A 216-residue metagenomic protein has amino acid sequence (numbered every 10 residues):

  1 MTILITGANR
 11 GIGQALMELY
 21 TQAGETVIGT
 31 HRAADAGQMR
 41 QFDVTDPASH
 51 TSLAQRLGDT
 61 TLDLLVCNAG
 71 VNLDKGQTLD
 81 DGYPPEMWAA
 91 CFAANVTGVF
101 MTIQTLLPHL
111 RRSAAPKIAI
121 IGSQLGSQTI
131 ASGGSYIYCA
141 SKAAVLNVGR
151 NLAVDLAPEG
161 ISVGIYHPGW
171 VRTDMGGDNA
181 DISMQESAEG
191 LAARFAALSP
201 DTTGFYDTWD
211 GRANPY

Functional and structural regions predicted by a protein language model:
I5-T6, C67-N68, K117-S123, S162-H167: Structural signature of the Rossmann-like NAD(P)-dependent dehydrogenase/reductase core
N9-E18: N-terminal Rossmann NAD(P)H-binding glycine-rich loop of SDR-like oxidoreductase domains
A34-A48: Rossmann-fold cofactor-recognition segment
Q38-R40, D59, N72-A89: Conserved mid-core segment of classical short-chain dehydrogenase/reductases
T45-T60: Conserved Rossmann-fold cofactor-binding substructure of NAD(P)-dependent oxidoreductases
T78-F92, M101, R111, A115-A157: Catalytic loop of short-chain dehydrogenase/reductase
I165-P168, G177-Y216: C-terminal helical subdomain
